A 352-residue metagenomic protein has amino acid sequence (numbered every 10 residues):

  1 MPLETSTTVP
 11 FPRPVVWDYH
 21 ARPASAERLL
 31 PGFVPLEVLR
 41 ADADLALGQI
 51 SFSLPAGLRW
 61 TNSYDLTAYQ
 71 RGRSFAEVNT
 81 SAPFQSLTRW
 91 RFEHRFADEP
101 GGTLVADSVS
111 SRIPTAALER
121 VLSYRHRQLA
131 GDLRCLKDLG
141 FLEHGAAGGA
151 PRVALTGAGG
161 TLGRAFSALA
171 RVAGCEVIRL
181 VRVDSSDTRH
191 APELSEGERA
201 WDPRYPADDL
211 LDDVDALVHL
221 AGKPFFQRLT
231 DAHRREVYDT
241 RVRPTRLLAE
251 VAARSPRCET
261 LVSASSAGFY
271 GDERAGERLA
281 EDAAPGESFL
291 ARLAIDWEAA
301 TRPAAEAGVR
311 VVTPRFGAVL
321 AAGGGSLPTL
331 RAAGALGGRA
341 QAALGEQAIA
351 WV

Functional and structural regions predicted by a protein language model:
M1-A43: Hydrophobic ligand-binding cavity/cleft-lining segments
E27-R28, G32-P35, A41-R112, E193: Hydrophobic-ligand binding "helix-grip"
V109-G149: A conserved amphipathic terminal alpha-helix motif
A150-A173: N-terminal Rossmann NAD(P)H-binding glycine-rich loop of SDR-like oxidoreductase domains
S195-R243: NAD(P)H-binding glycine-rich loop region in Rossmannoid oxidoreductase-like domains and their noncatalytic homologs
R246-S288: Conserved Rossmann-fold NAD(P)-dependent oxidoreductase catalytic core, especially the SDR/UDP-sugar
S265, A299-A322: Conserved beta-loop-beta element that borders a ligand/cofactor-binding pocket
T329-V352: A conserved pocket-lining segment of Rossmann-fold NAD(P)-dependent short-chain dehydrogenase/reductase
